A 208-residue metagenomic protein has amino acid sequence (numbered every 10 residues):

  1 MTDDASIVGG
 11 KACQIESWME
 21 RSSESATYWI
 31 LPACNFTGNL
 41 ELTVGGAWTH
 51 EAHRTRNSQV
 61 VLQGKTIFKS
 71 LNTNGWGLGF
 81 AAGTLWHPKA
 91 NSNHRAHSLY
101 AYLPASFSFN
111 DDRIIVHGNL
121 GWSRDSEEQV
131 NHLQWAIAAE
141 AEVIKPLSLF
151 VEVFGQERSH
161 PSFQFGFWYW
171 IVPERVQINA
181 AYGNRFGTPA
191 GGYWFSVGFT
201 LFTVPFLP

Functional and structural regions predicted by a protein language model:
M1-P208: Transmembrane beta-barrel domains of Gram-negative outer membranes and organellar outer membranes
